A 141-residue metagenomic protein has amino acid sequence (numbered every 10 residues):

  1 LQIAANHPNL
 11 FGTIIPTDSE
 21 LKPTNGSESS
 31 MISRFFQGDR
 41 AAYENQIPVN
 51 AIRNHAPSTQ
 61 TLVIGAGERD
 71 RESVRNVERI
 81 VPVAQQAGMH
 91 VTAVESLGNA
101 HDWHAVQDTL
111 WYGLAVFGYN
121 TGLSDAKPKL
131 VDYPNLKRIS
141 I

Functional and structural regions predicted by a protein language model:
L1-I141: Non-catalytic cap/lid and distal C-terminal segments of serine-dependent acyl enzymes
